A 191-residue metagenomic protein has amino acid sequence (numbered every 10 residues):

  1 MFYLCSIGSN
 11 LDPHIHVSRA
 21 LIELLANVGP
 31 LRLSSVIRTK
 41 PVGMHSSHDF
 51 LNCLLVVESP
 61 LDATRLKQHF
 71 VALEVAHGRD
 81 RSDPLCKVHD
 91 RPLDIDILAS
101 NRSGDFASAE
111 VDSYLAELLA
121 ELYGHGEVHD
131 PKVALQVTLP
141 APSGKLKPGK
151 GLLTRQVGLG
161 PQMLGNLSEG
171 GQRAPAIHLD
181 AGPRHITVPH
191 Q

Functional and structural regions predicted by a protein language model:
M1-L4: Extreme N-terminal starter segment of soluble prokaryotic enzymes
I7-S9, L55-L61, A99-R102: Short beta-strand-to-loop capping motifs
H14-H16, L61-K67, G104-S108: Short, conserved charged micro-motifs
V17, V42, N101-S103: Active-site-proximal flexible loops/turns
S18-L24, L66-E74: Short amphipathic alpha-helices in soluble, non-transmembrane regions that often serve as interface/regulatory elements
A20-A63: Short, surface-exposed acidic-centric catalytic microdomains
D49, V75-Q191: Flexible, gly/pro- and Lys/Arg-enriched active-site loops
L55, R65-F70, G78-D80: A long amphipathic alpha-helix within ATP-dependent nucleotide-binding catalytic cores
